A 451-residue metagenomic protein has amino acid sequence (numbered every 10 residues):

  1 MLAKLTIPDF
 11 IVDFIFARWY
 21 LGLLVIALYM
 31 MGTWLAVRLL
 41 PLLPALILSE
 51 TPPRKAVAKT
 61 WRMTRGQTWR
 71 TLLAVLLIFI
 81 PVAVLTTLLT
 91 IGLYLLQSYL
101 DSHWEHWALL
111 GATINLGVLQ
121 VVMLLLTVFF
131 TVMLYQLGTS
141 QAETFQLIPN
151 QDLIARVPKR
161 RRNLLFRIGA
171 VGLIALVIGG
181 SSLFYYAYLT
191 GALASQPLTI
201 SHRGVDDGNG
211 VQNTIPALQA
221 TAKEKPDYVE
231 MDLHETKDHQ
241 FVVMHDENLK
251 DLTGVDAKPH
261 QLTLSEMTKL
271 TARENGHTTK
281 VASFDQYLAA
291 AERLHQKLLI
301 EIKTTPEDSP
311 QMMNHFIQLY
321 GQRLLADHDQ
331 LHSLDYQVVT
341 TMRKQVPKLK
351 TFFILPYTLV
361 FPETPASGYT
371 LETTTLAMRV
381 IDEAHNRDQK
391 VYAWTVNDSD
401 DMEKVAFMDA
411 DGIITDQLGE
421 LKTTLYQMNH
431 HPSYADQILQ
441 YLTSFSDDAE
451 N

Functional and structural regions predicted by a protein language model:
M1, F14-P52, A108-F145: Selective recognition of hydrophobic, aromatic-rich stretches within alpha-helical transmembrane segments of polytopic
M31-Y99: Nonpolar helix-loop interface/hinge motif
A155-L189: Internal/C-terminal transmembrane anchor helices
Y186-D238, K250-L252, A257-Q261, E266 (+1 more regions): Membrane-interface segments at or immediately adjacent to transmembrane helices that form the boundary between
Q196-I200, Y228-E230, K297-L299, H328-L331 (+4 more regions): Structural preference for beta-strand elements that scaffold enzyme active sites
H202, T221, D232, M267 (+8 more regions): Conserved, mostly hydrophobic/aromatic
H245-L349, H385, Y441-E450: Metal-dependent phosphodiesterase/phospholipase catalytic core, i.e., the His/Asp/Glu-rich active-site region
I354-N451: C-terminal active-site rim and adjoining tail of enzyme catalytic domains
